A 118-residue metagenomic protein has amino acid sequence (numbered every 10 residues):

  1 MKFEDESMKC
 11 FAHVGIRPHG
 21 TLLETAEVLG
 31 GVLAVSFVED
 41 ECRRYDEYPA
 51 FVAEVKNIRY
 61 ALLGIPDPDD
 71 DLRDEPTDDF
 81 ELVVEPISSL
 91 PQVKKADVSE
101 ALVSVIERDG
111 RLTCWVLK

Functional and structural regions predicted by a protein language model:
M1-L33, F37: Short, extreme N-terminal segment that most often corresponds to the first beta-strand
F11-P18, F80-L90: Short cationic amphipathic helices and targeting signals
G20-A26, I87-A96: Short, surface-exposed beta-strand/loop "edge" segments at domain boundaries and coil↔beta transitions
E27, A50, V103: Short glycine-/small-residue-rich flexible loop motifs, especially phosphate/cofactor-binding loops
G31-E41, R108-K118: Short secondary-structure junctions
V38-D79: Short, intrinsically disordered low-complexity segments
V93-D109: Short, compact, well-ordered microdomains
